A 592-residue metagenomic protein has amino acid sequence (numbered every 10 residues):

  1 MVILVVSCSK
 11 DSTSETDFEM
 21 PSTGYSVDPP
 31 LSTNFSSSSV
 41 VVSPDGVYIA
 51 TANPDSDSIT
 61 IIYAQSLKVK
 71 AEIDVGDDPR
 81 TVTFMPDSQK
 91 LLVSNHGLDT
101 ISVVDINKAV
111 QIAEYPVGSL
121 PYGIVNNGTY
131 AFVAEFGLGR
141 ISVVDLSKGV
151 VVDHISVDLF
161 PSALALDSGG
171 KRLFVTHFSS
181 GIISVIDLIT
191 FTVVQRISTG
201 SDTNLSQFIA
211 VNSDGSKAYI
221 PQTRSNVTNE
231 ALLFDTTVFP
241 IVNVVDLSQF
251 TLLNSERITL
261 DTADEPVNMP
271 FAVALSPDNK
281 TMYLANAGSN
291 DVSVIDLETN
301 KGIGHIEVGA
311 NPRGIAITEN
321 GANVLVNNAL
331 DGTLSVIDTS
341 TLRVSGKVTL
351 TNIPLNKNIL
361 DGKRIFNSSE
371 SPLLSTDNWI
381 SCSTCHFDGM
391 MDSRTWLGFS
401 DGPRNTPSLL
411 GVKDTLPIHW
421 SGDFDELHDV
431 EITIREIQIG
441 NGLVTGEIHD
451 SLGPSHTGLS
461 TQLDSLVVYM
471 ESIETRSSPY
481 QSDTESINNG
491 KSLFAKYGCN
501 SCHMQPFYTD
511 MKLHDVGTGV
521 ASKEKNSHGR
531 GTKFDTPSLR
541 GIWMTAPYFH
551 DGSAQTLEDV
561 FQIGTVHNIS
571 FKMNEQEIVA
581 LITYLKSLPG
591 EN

Functional and structural regions predicted by a protein language model:
V5-V27: Bacterial Sec-dependent N-terminal signal peptides
T16, T23, I106, Q195 (+3 more regions): Periplasmic c-type cytochrome electron-transfer domains
G24-L31, K68-I73, V110-Y115, V150-I155 (+4 more regions): A short beta-strand motif characteristic of beta-propeller blades
V27-S58, N268: Beta-strand-rich domains and repeat architectures in extracellular enzymes and scaffolds, especially beta-propellers
P44-D45, P86-D87, N126-G128, S168-G170 (+3 more regions): Residue-level detector of Asp-centered blade-edge/turn motifs that repeat once per structural unit in beta-propeller
